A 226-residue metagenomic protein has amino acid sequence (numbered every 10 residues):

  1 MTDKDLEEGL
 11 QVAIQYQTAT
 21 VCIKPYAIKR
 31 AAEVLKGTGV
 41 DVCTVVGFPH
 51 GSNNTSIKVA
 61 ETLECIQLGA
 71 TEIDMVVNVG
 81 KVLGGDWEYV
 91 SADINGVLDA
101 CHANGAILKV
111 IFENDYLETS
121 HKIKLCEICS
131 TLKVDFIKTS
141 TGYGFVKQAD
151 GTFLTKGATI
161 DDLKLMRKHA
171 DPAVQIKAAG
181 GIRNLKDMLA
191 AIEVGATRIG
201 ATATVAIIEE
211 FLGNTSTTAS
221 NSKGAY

Functional and structural regions predicted by a protein language model:
M1-Y16, Y26-I176, N184-E210, N214-T217 (+1 more regions): Alpha/beta enzyme core
A19: Metallocofactor- and cofactor-centric catalytic cores in central/energy metabolism, strongly enriched
C22-I23: Short beta-strand scaffold positions
